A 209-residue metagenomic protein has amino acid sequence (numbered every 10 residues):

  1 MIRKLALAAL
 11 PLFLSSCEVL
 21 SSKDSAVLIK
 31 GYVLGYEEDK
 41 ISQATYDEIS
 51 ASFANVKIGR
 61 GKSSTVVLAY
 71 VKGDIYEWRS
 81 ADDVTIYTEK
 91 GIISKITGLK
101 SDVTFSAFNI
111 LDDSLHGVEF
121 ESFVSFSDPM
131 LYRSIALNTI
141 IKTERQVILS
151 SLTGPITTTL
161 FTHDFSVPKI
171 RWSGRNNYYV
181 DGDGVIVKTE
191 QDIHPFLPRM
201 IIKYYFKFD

Functional and structural regions predicted by a protein language model:
M1-V19: Sec-dependent bacterial lipoprotein signal peptides
E18-I92, G117-D209: Acidic, serine/threonine-rich low-complexity disordered tracts
G98-L99: Extracellular/lumenal ectodomains of secretory-pathway glycoproteins
V103-S106: Acidic/charged, solvent-exposed loop-and-adjacent secondary-structure segments enriched in E/D, K/R, S/T, and G/P
N109: A short mixed-secondary-structure module that forms the rim of ligand-binding clefts
